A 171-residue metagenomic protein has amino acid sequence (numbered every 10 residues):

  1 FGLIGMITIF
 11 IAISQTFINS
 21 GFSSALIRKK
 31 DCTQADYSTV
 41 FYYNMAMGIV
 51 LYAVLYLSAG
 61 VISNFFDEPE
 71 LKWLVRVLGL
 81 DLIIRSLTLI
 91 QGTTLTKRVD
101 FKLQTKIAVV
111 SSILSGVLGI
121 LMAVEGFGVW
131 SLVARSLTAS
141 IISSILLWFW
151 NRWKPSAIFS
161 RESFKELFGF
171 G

Functional and structural regions predicted by a protein language model:
F1-M6, G60, N64, K72 (+2 more regions): Membrane-interface helix-loop junctions in multi-pass transport and translocation proteins
G2-G5, D67-V75, S163-F168: Juxtamembrane helix-entry segments on the extracytoplasmic side of multipass membrane proteins
L3-I7, I11-G60, W73-G79, K102-L103 (+1 more regions): Membrane-water interface segments that mark the loop-to-transmembrane alpha-helix transition
I13, F17, M45-L57, I83 (+5 more regions): Generic alpha-helical transmembrane segments of integral inner-membrane proteins, especially permease/transport modules
A25-Q34, I84-I107, L121, W130 (+2 more regions): Membrane-interface junctions at transmembrane-helix termini in multi-pass inner-membrane proteins
K30, I62-E70, G126, W130 (+2 more regions): Membrane-interfacial segments
V40, L74, I90, Q104-I107 (+2 more regions): Hydrophobic alpha-helix/TM-entry signal in multi-pass membrane transporters
K102, I145-G171: Interhelical loop/hinge segments that connect adjacent transmembrane helices in multipass membrane
